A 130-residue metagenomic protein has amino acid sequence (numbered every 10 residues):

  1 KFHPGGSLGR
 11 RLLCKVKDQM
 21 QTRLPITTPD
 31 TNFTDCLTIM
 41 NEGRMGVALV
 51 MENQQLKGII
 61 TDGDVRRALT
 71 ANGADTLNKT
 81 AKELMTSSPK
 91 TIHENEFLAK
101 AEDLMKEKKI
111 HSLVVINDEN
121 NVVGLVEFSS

Functional and structural regions predicted by a protein language model:
K1-K17: YjeF_N-associated NAD(P)HX repair module
L12-L24, N78-P89: Bateman (tandem CBS) regulatory domains
I26-R44, L69, T91-I110, V115-E119: The conserved cystathionine-beta-synthase
M40-G43, A48-D64, M105, L113-S129: A glycine-centered beta-loop-beta connector
G63, L69, L84, S88-K90: Extended hydrophobic/aromatic segments used for targeting, binding, or gating
V65-K79, S130: A short, polar/charged loop-to-alpha-helix boundary motif
P89-I92, V126: Structured cytosolic domains appended to multi-pass membrane proteins
